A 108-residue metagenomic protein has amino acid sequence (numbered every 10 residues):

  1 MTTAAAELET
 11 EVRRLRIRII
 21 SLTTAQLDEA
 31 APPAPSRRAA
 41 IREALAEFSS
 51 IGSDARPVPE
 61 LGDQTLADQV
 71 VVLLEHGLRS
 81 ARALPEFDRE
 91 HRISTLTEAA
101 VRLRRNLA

Functional and structural regions predicted by a protein language model:
M1-F48, T97-R105: Short terminal alpha-helical segments
I19, A44, F48, G52 (+2 more regions): Generic structural signal for hydrophobic core residues of well-folded globular domains
Q26, G52-A55, A81, L107: Short, flexible helical or helix-coil boundary motifs
A30-A31, R56-E60, A83-F87: Short, surface-exposed loop/turn segments at secondary-structure junctions
R38-R42, Q64-V72: Non-catalytic, well-ordered alpha-helical scaffold segments
E47-Q64: Short, solvent-exposed, charged loop/turn and helix-capping segments that join or cap alpha-helices on peripheral
D68-A108: Amphipathic alpha-helical binding modules
